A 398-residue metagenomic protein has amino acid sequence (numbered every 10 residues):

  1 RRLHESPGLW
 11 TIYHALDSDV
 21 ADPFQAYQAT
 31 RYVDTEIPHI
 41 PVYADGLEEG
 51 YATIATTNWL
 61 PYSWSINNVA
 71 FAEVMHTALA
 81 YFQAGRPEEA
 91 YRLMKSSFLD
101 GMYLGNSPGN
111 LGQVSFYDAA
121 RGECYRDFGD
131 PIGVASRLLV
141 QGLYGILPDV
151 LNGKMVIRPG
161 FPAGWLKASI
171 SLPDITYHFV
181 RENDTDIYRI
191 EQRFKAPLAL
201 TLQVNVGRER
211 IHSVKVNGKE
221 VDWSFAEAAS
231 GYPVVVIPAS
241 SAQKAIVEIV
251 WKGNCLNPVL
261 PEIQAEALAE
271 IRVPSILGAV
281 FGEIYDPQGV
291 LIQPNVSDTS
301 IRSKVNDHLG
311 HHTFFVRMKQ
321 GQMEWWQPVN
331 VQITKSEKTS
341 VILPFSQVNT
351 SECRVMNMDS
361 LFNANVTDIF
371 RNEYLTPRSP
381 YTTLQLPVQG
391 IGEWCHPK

Functional and structural regions predicted by a protein language model:
R1-V69, M102-N106, Q113-Y117, S169 (+1 more regions): Extended glycan-interaction surfaces of carbohydrate-active proteins
S6-D19, Y27, N67-Q83, F128-G142 (+1 more regions): Well-ordered alpha-helical segments within folded domains of soluble proteins
H76-I284: Non-catalytic C-terminal accessory modules of carbohydrate-active enzymes
A239-Q243, K304-H311: Surface-exposed, short loops/turns at beta-strand junctions within beta-sandwich domains
A245-W251, G310-V329: Short, aromatic- and glycine-rich surface loops/edge beta-strands on solvent-exposed regions
C255-A265, Q322-L343: Edge beta-strands of extracellular beta-sandwich domains
E262-V290, V341-R371: Compositionally biased low-complexity segments at domain edges in trafficked proteins and select soluble regulators
I292-D298: Short beta-strand segments within Ig-like beta-sandwich modules, predominantly Fibronectin type-III
